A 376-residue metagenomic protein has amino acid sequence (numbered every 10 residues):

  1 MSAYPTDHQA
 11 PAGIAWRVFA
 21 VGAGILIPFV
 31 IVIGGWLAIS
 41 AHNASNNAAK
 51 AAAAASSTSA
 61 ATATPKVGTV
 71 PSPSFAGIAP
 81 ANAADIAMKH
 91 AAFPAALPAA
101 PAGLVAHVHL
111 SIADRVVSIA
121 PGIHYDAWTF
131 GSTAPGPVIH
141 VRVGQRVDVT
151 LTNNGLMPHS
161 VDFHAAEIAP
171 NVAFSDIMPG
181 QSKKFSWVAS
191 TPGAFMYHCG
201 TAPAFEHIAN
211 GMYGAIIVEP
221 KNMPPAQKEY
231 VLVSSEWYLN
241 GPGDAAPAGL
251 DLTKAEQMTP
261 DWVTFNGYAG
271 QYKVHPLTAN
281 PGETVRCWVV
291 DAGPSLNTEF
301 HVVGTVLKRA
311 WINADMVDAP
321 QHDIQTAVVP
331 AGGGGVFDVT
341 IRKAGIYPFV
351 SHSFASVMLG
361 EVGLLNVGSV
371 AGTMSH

Functional and structural regions predicted by a protein language model:
S2-H376: Copper-binding active sites and cupredoxin-like electron-transfer domains, recognizing His/Cys-rich ligand loops
